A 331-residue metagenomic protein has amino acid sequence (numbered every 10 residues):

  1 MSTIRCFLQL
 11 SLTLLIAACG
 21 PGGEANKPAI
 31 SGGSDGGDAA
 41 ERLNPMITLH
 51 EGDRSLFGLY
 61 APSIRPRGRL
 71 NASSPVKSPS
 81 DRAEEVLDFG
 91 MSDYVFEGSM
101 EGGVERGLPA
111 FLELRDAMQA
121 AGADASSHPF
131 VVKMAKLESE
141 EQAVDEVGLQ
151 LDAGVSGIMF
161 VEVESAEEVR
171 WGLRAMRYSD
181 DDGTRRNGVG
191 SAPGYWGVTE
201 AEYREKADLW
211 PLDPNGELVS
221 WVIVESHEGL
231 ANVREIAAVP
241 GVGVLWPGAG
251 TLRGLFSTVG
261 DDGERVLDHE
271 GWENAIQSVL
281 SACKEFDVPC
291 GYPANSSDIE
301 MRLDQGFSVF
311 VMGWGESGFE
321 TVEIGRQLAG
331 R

Functional and structural regions predicted by a protein language model:
A17-A18: C-terminal motif of bacterial Sec signal peptides marking the signal peptidase cleavage site
I30-P62, R69, A201-E217, S278: N-terminal amphipathic alpha-helix/helix-capping segment at the start of soluble metabolic enzymes
D53-S80, V131-E141, V219-L230, P289-G291: Active-site mouth loops of central-metabolism enzymes
L70, E85-A117, A249-E270: Glycine-rich, proline-tolerant flexible connector loops at the mouths of alpha/beta enzymes
S99-E101, G157-E168, L245-L255, S308-G325: Glycine-rich phosphate-binding active-site loops on the catalytic face of alpha/beta enzymes
E105-E138, R177-N187, N215, L267-P289: Alpha-helix-loop-beta-strand connector modules within alpha/beta enzyme cores
E138-S156, E167-V169, L230-V239, N295-F307: Catalytic cores of alpha/beta
G157-P240, A249-G254: Conserved anion-binding
